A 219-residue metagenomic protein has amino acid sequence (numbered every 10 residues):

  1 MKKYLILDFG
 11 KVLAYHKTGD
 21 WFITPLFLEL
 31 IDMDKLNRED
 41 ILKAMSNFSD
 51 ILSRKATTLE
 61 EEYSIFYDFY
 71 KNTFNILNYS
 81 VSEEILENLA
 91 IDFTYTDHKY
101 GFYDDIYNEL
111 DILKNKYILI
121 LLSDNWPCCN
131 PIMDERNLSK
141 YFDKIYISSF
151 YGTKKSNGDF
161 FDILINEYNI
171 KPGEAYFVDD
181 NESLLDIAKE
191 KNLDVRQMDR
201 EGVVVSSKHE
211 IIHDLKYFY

Functional and structural regions predicted by a protein language model:
M1-L7, W126-Y219: Asp-based, Mg2+/Mn2+-dependent phosphohydrolase catalytic module
M1-N47, E190-K191: Active-site neighborhood of HAD-like aspartate-dependent phosphohydrolases
F22-E29, N47, D68-N72, D105-N108 (+6 more regions): Alpha-helical elements of Rossmann-like donor-binding domains used by nucleotide-donor carbohydrate transfer enzymes
I31-K35, N78, K116-Y117, N137 (+2 more regions): Glycine-centered loop/turn motif at secondary-structure junctions
I31-N47, N75-I91, P172: Short, surface-exposed acidic
D50-A90: A metal-dependent, Asp-based hydrolase signature
E62-F69, H98-D105, S156: Soluble or luminal CAZymes and related metallo-dependent hydrolases
E83-F102, I106-D134: Substrate-recognition element of Asp-dependent hydrolases with the DxDx(T/V) motif
